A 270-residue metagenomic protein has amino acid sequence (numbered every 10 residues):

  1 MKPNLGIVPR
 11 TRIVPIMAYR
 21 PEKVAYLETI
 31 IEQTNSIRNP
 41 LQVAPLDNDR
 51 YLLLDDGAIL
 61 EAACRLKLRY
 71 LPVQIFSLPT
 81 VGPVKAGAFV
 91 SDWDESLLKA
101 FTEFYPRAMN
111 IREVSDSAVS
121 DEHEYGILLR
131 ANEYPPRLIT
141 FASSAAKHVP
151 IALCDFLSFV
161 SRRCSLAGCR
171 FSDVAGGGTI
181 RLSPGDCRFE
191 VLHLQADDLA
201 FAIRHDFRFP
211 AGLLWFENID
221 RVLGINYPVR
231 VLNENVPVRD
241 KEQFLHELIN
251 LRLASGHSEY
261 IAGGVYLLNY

Functional and structural regions predicted by a protein language model:
M1-L52, A58, C64, L68-F76: Short alpha-helix boundary/capping and kink motifs at helix termini
N48-L53, G185, F189: Short, charged/polar micro-motifs that form catalytic or ligand-binding hotspots
D55-D56, L192: Helix N-cap/beta->alpha junction signal
A58-I59, Q195: Alpha-helix capping/helix-boundary segments
E61-A62, D198: Phosphate- and divalent-cation-binding pockets in alpha/beta enzyme and binding domains that engage nucleotide-derived
Y70, I75-Y270: Solvent-exposed functional surfaces
